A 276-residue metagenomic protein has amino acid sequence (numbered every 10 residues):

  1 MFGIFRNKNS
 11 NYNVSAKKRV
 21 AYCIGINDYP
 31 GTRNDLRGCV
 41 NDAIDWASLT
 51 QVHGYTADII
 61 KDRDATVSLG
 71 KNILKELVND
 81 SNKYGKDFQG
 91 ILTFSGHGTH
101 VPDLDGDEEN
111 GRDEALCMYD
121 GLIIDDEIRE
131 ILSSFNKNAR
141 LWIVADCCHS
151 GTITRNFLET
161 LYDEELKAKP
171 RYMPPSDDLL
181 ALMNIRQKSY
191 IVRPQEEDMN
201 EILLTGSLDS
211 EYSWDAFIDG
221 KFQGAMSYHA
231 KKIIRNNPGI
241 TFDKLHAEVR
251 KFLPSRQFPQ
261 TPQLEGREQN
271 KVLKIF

Functional and structural regions predicted by a protein language model:
M1-F276: Cysteine endopeptidase catalytic domains of the caspase/legumain-like
